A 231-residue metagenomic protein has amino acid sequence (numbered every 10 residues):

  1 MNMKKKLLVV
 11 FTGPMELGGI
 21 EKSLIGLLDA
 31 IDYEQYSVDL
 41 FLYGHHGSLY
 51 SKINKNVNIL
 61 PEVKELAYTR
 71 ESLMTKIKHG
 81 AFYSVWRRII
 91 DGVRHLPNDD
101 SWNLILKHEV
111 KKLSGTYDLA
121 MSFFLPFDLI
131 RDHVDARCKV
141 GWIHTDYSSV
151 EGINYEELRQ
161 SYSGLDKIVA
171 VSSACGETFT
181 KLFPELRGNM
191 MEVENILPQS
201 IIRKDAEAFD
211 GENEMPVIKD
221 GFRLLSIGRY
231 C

Functional and structural regions predicted by a protein language model:
L7-V9, E212-C231: Conserved donor-binding/catalytic core segment of Leloir-type glycosyltransferases
V10-L17, A30, E34-V93, N189-M190: N-terminal strand-loop element at the rim of the active site of nucleotide-sugar-dependent glycosyltransferases
F11-T12, V171, V193-I196, L224-Y230: Short hydrophobic "strand-cap" motifs at the C-terminus of beta-strands
T75-H79, Y83-D118: An amphipathic, basic-hydrophobic alpha-helix
K107-T116, S148-A170, C175: Membrane-proximal helix-turn-helix segments that form the acceptor-binding/catalytic region of lipid-linked
L119-S148: Active-site proximal beta-strand in glycosyltransferases
H133-A136, R159-G164, F183-E185: Short, conserved loop/helix-junction motifs that constitute active-site signature segments in enzyme catalytic cores
G141-H144, S148, G164-D205: Donor nucleotide-sugar binding/catalytic pocket of nucleotide-sugar-dependent glycosyltransferases
